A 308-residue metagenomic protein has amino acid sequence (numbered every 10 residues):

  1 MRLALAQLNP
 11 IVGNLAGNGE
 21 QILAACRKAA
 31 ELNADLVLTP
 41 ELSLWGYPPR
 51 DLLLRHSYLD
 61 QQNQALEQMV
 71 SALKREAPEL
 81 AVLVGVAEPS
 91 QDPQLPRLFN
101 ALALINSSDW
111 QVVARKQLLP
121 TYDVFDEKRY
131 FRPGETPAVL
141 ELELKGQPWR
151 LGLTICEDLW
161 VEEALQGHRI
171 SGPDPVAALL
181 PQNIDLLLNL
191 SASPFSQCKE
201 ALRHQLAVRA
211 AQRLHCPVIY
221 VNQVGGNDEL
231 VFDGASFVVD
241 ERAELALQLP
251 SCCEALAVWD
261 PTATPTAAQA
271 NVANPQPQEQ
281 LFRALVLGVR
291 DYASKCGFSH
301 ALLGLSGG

Functional and structural regions predicted by a protein language model:
M1-G304: Enzyme catalytic cores with a strong preference for nitrogen-chemistry domains
